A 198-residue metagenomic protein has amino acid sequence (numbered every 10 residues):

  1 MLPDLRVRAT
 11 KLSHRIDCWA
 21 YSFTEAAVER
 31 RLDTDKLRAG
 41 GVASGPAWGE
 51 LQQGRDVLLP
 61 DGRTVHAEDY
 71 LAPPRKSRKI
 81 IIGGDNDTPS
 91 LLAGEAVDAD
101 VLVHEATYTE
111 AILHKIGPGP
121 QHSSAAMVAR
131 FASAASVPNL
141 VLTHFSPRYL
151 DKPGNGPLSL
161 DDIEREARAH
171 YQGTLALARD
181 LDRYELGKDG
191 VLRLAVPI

Functional and structural regions predicted by a protein language model:
M1-I82, N86-G94, V101-V103: Active-site-proximal loop/helix segment associated with metal-binding centers of metalloenzymes
T88-I198: Binuclear metal-ion centers of metallo-dependent hydrolases, dominated by the metallo-beta-lactamase
